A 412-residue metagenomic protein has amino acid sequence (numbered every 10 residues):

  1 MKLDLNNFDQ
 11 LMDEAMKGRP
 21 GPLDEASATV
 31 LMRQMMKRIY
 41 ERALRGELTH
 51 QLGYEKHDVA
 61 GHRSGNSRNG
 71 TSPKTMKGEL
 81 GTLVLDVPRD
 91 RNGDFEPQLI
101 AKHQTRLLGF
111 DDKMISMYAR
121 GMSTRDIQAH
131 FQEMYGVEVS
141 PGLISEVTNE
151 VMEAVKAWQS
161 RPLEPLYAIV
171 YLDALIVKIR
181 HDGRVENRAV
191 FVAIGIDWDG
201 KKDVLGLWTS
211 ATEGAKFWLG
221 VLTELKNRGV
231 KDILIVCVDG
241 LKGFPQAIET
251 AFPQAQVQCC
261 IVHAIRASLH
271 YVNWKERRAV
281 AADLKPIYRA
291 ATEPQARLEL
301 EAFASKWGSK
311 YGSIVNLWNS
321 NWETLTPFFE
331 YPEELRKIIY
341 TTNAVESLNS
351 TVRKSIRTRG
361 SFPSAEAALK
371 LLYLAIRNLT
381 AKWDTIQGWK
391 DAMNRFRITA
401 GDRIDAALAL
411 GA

Functional and structural regions predicted by a protein language model:
M1-A101: Short, conserved DNA-binding cores of transcription-related domains
H50-R63, E153-P165, V177-D182, R359 (+1 more regions): Active-site phosphate-binding and catalytic loops of NTP-dependent enzymes
D86-R91, Q98-Q104, V137-E138, E146-V238 (+4 more regions): RNase H-like nuclease fold core
G109-G121: Short, amphipathic alpha-helical "recognition" segments used to contact nucleic acids or chromatin
R125-G136: DNA-recognition alpha helix
I235-K242, A247-D283: Conserved beta-strand -> loop -> alpha-helix junction used to position metal-binding or nucleic-acid-contacting
P286-A412: Acidic/histidine-rich catalytic cores and adjacent linkers of DNA breakage/strand-transfer/modification proteins
